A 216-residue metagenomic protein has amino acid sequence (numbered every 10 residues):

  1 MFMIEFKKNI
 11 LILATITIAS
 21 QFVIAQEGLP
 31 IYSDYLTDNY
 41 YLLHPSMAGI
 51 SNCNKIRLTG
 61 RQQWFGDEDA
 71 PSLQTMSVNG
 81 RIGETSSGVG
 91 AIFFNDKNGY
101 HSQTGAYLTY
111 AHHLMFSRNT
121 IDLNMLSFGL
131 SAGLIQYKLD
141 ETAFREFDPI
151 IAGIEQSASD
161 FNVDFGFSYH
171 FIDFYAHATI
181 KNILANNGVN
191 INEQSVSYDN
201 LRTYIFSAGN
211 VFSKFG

Functional and structural regions predicted by a protein language model:
M1-P30: Bacterial Sec-dependent N-terminal signal peptides
Q26-G216: Subset of outer-membrane beta-barrel
